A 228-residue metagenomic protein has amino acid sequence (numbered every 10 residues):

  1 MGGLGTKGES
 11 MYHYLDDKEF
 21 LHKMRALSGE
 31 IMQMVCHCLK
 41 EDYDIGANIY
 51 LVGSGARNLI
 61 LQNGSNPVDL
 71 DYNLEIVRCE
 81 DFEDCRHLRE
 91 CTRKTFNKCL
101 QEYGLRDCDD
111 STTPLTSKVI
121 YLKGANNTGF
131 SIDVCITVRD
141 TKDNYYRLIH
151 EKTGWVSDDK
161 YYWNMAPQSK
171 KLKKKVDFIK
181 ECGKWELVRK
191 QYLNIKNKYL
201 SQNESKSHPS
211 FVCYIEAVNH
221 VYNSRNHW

Functional and structural regions predicted by a protein language model:
M1-L51: Helical scaffold of the NTase/Pol beta-like nucleotidyltransferase catalytic core
L15, E19-A26, E83, H87 (+4 more regions): Alpha-helix boundary/N-cap detector
K23, L27-E30, M34, C91 (+3 more regions): Charge-rich, solvent-exposed alpha-helical interaction surfaces
M34-V52, Q101-K118, S201-I215, S224-W228: Short glycine-rich, low-complexity/disordered patches
H37-L70, L74-F82: Active-site nucleotide-donor binding segment shared across nucleotidyl transfer reactions
C38-Y43, R89-D143: Conserved catalytic core of two-metal-ion nucleotidyltransferases
Y72-C99: A broadly used, surface-exposed interaction patch
S111-P114, G124-W228: Right-hand nucleic-acid polymerase module
